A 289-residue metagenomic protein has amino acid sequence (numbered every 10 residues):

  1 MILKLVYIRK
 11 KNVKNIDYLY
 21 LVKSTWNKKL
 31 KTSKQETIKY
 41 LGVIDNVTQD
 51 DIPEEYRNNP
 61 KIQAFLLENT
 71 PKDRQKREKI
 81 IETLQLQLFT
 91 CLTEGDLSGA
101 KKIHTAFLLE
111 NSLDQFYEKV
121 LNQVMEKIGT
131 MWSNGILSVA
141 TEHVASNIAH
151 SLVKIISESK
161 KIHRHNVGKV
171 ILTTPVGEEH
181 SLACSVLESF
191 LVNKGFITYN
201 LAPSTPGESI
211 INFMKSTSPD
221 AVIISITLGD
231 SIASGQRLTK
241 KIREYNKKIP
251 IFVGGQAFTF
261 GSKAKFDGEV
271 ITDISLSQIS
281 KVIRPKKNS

Functional and structural regions predicted by a protein language model:
M1-E82: A positively charged, amphipathic N-terminal helix/segment that binds anionic biomolecules
T48, E55-K161: Long amphipathic alpha-helical segments
G168-V170: Conserved hydrophobic helix-helix packing surfaces used for dimerization/oligomerization
V176, H180-L182, L201-E208, A233: A general structural motif
S185-T198: Short helix-loop-beta junction
V192, T205-S262: Cofactor-cradling patches in redox/metallo enzymes
A257-S289: Peripheral docking tails and interdomain loops at the edges of cofactor- or intermediate-handling domains
